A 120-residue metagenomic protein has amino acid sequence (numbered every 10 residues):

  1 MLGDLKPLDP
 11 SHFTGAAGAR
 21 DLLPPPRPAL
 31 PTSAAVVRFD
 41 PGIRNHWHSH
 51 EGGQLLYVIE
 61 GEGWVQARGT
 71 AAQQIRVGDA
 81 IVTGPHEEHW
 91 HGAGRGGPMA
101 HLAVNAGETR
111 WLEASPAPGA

Functional and structural regions predicted by a protein language model:
M1-P31, R110-A120: A short, N-terminal "cap"/entry segment at the start of jelly-roll beta-barrel domains of the cupin/DSBH fold
D21, S33-H50, P85: Conserved short histidine dyad/triad with adjacent acidic residue
A34, L55, V82, G96-A114: A short hydrophobic beta-strand segment most commonly corresponding to one strand of the jelly-roll/cupin
V36-D40, S49-V65, V104-G107: Short, conserved beta-strand element in jelly-roll/cupin
I43, V65, M99: Ligand-binding pocket scaffold of soluble enzyme catalytic domains
G69-H86: Short acidic-glycine-tyrosine-enriched beta hairpin
G92-G94: Asparagine-centered strand-capping/turn motif at beta-strand->loop junctions
